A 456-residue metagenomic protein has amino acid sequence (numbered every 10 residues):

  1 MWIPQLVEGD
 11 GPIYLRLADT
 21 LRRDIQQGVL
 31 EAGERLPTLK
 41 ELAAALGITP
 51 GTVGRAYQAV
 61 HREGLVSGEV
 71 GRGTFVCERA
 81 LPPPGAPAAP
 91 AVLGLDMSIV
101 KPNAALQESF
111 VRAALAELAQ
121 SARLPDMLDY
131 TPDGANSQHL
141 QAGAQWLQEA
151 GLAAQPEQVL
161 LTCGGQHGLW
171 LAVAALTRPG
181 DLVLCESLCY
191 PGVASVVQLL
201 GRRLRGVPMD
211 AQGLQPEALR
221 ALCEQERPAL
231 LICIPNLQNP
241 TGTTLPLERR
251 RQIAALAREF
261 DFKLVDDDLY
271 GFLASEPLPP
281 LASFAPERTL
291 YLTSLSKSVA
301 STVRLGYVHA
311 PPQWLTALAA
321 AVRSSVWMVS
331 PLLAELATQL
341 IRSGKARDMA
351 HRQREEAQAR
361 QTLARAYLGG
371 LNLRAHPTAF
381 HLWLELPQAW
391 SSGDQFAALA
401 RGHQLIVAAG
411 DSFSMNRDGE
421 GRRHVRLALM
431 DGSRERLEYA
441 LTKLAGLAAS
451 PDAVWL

Functional and structural regions predicted by a protein language model:
M1-A119, L128, H139, R323-V329 (+8 more regions): N-terminal basic, amphipathic alpha-helical segments
V29, I48, L65, R202 (+3 more regions): Short glycine/serine/threonine/alanine-rich loop segments
D126-F260, G271-L290, D452-A453: Conserved core of the PLP fold type I
C185, G206, L264-D266, A337 (+1 more regions): Hydrophobic residues in well-ordered beta-strands that form the structural core
L290-R354, A453: Conserved core segment of the aminotransferase class I/II
H309, W383-E385, A428-M430: Short hydrophobic/aromatic beta-strand micro-patches that form the beta-sheet surface supporting nucleotide- or nucleic
R354-R365, L373-L386: Conserved glycine-rich beta-strand-loop-beta hairpin in the small C-terminal domain of fold type I
